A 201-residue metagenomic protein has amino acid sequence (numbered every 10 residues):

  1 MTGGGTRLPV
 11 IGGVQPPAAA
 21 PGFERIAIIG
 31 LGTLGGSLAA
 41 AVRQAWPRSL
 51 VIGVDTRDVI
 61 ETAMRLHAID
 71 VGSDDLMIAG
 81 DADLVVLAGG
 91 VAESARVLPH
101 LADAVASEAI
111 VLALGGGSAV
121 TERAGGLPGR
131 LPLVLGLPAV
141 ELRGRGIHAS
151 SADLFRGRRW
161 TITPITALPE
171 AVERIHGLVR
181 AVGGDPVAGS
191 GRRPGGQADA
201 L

Functional and structural regions predicted by a protein language model:
T2-D75, G80: NAD(P)+-binding Rossmann beta1-loop-alpha1 motif at the extreme N-terminus of oxidoreductases
A18, L76-M77, D103, G125-G126 (+1 more regions): Short secondary-structure boundary/capping segments
F23, I69, A82, E108 (+2 more regions): Short, well-ordered alpha-helix to beta-strand connector turns
D75-I110: Rossmann-like NAD(P)-binding element
A88-G90, G115, P164: Glycine-rich, N-terminal phosphate-binding loop of Rossmann-like dinucleotide-binding domains
R96-L142: Glycine/small-residue-rich loop that forms an oxyanion/phosphate-binding "nest" at active or ligand-binding sites
G125-G189, R193-A198: Rossmann-fold dinucleotide-binding core
